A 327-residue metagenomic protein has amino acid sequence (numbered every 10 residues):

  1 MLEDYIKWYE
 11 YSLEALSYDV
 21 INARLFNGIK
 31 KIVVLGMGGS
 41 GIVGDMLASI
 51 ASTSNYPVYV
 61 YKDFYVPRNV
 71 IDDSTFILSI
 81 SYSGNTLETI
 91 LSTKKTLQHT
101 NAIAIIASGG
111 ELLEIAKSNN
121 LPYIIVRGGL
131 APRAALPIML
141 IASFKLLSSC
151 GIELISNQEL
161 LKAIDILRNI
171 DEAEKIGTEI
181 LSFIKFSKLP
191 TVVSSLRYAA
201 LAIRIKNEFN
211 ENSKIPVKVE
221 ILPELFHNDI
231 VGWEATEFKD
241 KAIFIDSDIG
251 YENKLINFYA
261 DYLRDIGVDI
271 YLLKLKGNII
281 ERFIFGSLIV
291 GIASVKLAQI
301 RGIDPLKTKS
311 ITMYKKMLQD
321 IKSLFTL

Functional and structural regions predicted by a protein language model:
M1-D4, E14-K31, S148-K241, M317-L327: Active-site phosphate/pyrophosphate-binding segments
S17-D19, N55-Y56, L146-S156, K214-I215 (+1 more regions): Short helix-capping/linker segments at secondary-structure and domain boundaries
V20-E172, I245-Y271: Glycine-rich phosphate-binding loops that contact phosphosugars or nucleotide phosphates
Y61-D63, I215-F226, D269-G277: A generic structural motif
S74, P137-F144, I230-T236, F283-I289: Short, surface-exposed amphipathic charged segments that create phosphate/polyanion-binding patches used for binding
L130-A134, L225-H227, K276-E281: A short acidic, often aromatic-flanked loop/helix-cap motif at beta-alpha or helix-coil junctions that lines enzyme
F238-I311: C-terminal active-site/capping subdomain that shapes the small-molecule cofactor and substrate pocket of enzyme
